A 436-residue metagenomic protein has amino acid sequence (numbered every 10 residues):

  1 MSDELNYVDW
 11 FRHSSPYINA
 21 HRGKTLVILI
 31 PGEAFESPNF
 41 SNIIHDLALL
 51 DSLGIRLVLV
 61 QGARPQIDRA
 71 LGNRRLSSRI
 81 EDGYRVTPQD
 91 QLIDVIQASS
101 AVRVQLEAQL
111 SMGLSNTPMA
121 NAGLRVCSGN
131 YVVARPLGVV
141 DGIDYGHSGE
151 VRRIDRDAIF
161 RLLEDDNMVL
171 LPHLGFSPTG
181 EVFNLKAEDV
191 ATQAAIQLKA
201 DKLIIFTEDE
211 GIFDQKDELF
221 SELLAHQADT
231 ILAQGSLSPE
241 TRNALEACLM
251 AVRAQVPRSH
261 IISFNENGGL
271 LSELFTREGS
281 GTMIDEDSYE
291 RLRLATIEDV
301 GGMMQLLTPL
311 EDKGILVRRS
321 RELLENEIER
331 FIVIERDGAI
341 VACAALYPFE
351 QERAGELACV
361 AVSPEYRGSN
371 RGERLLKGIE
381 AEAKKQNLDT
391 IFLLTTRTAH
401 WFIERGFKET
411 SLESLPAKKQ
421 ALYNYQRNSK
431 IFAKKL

Functional and structural regions predicted by a protein language model:
M1-V58: N-terminal glycine-/serine-/threonine-rich phosphate-binding loop
F40-I43, P88-P118, R156-D157, L163 (+2 more regions): Polyanion-binding loop/helix "lid" in catalytic or ligand-binding cores
G72-L170: Ligand-binding beta-strand-loop-alpha-helix segment within the catalytic cores of soluble metabolic enzymes
D287-V317, N428-I431: Short amphipathic alpha-helix that is part of the acyltransferase structural core
V317-S363: A conserved beta-strand-loop-helix scaffold within acyl/acetyltransferase catalytic domains
V362, G368-K385, L393: Conserved acetyl-CoA-binding loop-helix of GNAT-fold acetyltransferases
I391-I403, K408, E413-K419: Conserved beta-strand-loop-alpha-helix junction that forms the acyl-donor binding cleft
L415-L436: C-terminal "cap" of GNAT-fold acetyltransferases
